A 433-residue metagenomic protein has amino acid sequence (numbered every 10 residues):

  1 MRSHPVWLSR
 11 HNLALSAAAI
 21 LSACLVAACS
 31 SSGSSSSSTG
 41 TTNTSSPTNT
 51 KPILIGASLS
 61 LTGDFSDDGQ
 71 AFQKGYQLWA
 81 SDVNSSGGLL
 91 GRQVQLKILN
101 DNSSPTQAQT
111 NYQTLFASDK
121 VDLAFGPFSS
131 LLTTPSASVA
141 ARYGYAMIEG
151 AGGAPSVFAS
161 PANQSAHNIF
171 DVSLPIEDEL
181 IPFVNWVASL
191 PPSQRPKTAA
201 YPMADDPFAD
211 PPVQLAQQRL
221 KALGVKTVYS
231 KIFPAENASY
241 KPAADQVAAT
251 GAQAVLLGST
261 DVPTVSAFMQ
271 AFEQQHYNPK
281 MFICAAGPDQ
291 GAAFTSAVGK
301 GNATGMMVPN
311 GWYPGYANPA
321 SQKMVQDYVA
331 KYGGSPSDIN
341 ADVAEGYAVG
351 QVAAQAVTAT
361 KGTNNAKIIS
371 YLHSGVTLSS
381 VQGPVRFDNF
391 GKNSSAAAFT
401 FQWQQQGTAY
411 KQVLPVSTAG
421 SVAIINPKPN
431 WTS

Functional and structural regions predicted by a protein language model:
C24-A28: C-terminal motif of bacterial Sec signal peptides marking the signal peptidase cleavage site
C29-T41: Bacterial lipoprotein signal-peptidase II cleavage site
S38-T42, D67-F72, G87-S160, V172 (+2 more regions): Beta-alpha junction/loop-to-helix N-cap segments that form part of ligand/metal-binding clefts
P47-Q77, L99-T106, F128-S129, P202-P211 (+2 more regions): Extracytoplasmic "Venus flytrap"
V121-Y229, F282-G305: Extracytoplasmic ligand/sensor domains, especially the bilobed periplasmic-binding protein
V213-P309: Extracellular/periplasmic bilobed ligand-binding domains
F272-Y347, V413, S417-G420, N426-T432: Extracellular/periplasmic periplasmic-binding protein-like sensory domains
K331-V343, A354-V413: Segments of small-molecule ligand-sensing domains
